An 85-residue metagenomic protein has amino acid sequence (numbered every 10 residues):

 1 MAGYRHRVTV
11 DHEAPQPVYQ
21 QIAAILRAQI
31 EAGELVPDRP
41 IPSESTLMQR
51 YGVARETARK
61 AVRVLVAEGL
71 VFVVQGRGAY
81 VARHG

Functional and structural regions predicted by a protein language model:
M1-V53, K60-R63, A67-F72, R77 (+1 more regions): Extreme N-terminal segment that seeds HTH/winged-HTH DNA-binding domains in transcriptional regulators
